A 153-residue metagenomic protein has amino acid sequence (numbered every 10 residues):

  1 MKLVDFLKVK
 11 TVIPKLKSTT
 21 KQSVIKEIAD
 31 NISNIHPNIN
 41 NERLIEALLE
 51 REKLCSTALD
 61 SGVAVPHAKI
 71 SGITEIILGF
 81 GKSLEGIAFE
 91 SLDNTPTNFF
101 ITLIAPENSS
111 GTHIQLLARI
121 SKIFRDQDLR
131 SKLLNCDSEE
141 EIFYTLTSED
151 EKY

Functional and structural regions predicted by a protein language model:
M1-Y153: Cytosolic covalent-transfer regions centered on His/Cys nucleophiles that carry phosphoryl or persulfide groups
